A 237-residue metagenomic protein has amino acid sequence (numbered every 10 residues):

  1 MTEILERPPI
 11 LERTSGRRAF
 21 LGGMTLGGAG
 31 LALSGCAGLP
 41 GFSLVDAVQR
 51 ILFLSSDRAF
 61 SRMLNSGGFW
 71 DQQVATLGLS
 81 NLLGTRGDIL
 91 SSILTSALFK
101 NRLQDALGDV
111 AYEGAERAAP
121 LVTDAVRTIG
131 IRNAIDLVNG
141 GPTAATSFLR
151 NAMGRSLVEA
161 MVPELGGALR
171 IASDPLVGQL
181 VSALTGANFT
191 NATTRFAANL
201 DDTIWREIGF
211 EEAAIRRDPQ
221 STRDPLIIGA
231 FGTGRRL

Functional and structural regions predicted by a protein language model:
M1-S15, A19, L26-S34: N-terminal secretory signal peptides
G35-R50: Bacterial Sec signal peptide processing site at the extreme N-terminus
I51-T128: Early exported N-terminus immediately downstream of N-terminal targeting peptides
M63-V74, V122-I129, N133-V138, E164 (+2 more regions): Surface-exposed patches in mature extracellular/periplasmic domains of secreted proteins
Q104-E164: Mid-length scaffold segments of soluble, non-membrane domains
S156, A160-I204: An amphipathic alpha-helical core segment
I204-L237: A cross-kingdom marker for long, charged
